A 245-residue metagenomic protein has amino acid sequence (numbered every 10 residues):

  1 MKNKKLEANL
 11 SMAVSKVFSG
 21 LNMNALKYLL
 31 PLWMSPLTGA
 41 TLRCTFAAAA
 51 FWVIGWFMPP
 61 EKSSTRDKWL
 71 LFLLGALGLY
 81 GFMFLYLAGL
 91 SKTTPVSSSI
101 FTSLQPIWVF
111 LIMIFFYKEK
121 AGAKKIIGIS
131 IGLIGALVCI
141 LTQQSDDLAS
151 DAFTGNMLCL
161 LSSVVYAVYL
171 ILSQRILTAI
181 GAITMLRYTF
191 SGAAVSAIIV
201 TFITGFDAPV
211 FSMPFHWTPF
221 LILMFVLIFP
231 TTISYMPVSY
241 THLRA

Functional and structural regions predicted by a protein language model:
M1-L42, A149-R175, S196-I199: Glycine-/small-residue-enriched transmembrane alpha-helix faces in small-molecule transporters and effluxers
E7-S15, L42, G55-W56, P60-L85 (+2 more regions): Loop-to-transmembrane-helix transition segments
K27-L32, L141-A152, T204-W217: Membrane-interface helix termini and inter-helical loops of multi-pass transporters
L29, G39, R43, G89 (+5 more regions): Hydrophobic/aromatic residues within transmembrane alpha-helices of multi-pass small-molecule transporters
P31-G81, W108, V165-L172, L186-D207: Transmembrane alpha-helices of multi-pass small-molecule transport proteins
A50, I54-E61, Q105-S130: C-terminal transmembrane-helix exit sites in multi-pass transporters
F51-W52, F72, A121-Q143, S163 (+1 more regions): Hydrophobic transmembrane alpha-helices of multi-pass small-molecule transport proteins
T241-A245: Conserved small/polar residues in nucleotide/adenosyl-binding loops
